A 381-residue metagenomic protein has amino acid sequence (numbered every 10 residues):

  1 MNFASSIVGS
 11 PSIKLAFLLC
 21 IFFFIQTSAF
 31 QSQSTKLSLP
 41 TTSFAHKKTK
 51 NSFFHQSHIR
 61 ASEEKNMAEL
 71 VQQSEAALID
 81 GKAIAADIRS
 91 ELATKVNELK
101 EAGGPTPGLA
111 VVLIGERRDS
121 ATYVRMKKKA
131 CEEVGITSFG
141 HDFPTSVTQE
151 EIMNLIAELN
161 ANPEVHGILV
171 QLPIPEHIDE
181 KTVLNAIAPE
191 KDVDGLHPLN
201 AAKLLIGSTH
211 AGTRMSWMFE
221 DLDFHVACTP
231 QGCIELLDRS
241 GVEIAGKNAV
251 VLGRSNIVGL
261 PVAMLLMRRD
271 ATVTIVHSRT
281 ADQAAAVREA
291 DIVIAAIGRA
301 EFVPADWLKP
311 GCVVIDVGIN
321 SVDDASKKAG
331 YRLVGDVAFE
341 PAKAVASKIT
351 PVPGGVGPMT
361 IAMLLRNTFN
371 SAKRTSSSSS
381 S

Functional and structural regions predicted by a protein language model:
M1-P40: N-terminal chloroplast transit peptides
L39-E101, S381: N-terminal organelle-targeting presequences
A68-K82, T106-V112, V134-F139: Generic N-terminal amphipathic, Lys/Arg-enriched alpha-helix
E98-L109, E116-E133: N-terminal glycine-rich anion-binding loops that anchor highly charged ligand groups
L109, C131-T145, V273-I275: Short beta-strand elements in bilobed, periplasmic/extracellular small-molecule ligand-binding domains
I114-K128, S208-V313, V317, V322 (+3 more regions): Glycine-rich phosphate/diphosphate-binding loop of Rossmann-like nucleotide-binding domains
G135-T137, D142-V226, A344: Phosphate/diphosphate ligand-binding glycine-rich loop within oxidoreductases
V183, A201, L205, H210 (+1 more regions): Rossmann-fold NAD(P)-binding glycine/threonine-rich loop
